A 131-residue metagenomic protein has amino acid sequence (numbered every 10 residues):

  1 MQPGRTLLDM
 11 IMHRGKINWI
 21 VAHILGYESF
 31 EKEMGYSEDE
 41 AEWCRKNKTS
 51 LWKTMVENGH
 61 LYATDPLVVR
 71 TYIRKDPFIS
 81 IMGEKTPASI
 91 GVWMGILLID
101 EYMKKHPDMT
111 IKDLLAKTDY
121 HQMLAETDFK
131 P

Functional and structural regions predicted by a protein language model:
M1-K85: Flexible, glycine-rich surface segments
Y62-P131: C-terminal soluble interaction/assembly domains
